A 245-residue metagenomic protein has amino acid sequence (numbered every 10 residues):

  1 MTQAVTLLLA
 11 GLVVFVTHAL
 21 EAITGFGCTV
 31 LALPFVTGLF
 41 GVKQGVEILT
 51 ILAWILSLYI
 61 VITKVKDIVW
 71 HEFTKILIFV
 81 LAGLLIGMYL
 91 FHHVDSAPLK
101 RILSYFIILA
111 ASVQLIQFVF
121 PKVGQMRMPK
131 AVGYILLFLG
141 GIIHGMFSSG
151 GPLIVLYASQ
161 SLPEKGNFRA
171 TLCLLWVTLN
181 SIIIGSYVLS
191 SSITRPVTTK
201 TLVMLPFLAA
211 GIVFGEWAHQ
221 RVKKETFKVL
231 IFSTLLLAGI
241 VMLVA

Functional and structural regions predicted by a protein language model:
M1-L39, V123-L172: Selected transmembrane alpha-helices and immediately adjacent juxtamembrane segments of polytopic inner-membrane
T6-L7, L12, V36-W54, A97-I107 (+2 more regions): Structural signature of hydrophobic alpha-helical transmembrane segments
L12, V16, I51-L58, T74 (+9 more regions): Hydrophobic residues within alpha-helical transmembrane segments of multi-pass solute transporters/permease subunits
A19, I23, F35, L39 (+8 more regions): Membrane-interface helix caps of multi-pass small-molecule transporters
G38-V42, I62-I68, S159-N167, S191-T194: Juxtamembrane helix-boundary/capping and inter-helix hinge elements in multi-pass membrane proteins
G45, I86-F91, G141-S149, I183-I184 (+1 more regions): Hydrophobic alpha-helical transmembrane segments in multi-pass integral membrane proteins
E47-S96, S181-K224: Selective hydrophobic functional segments
L58-V65, I102-M128, E216-W217, R221 (+1 more regions): Transmembrane helix exit motif
